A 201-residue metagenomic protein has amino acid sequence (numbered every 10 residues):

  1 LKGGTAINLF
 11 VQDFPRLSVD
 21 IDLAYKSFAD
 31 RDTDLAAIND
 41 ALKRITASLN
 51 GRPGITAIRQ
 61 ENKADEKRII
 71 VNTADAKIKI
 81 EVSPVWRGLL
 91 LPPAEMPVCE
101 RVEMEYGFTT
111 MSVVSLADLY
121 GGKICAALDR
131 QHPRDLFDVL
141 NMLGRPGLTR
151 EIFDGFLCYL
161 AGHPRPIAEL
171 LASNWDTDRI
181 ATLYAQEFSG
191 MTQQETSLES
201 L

Functional and structural regions predicted by a protein language model:
L1-L201: Compositionally biased terminal segments of proteins
